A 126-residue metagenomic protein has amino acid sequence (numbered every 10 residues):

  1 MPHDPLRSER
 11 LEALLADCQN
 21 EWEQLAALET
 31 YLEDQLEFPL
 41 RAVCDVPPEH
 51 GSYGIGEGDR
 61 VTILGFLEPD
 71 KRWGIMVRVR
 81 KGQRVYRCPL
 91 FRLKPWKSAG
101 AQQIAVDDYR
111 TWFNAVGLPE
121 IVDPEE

Functional and structural regions predicted by a protein language model:
M1-I104, A115-E125: Basic/aromatic-rich interaction segments and small domains that mediate binding to polyanionic partners
